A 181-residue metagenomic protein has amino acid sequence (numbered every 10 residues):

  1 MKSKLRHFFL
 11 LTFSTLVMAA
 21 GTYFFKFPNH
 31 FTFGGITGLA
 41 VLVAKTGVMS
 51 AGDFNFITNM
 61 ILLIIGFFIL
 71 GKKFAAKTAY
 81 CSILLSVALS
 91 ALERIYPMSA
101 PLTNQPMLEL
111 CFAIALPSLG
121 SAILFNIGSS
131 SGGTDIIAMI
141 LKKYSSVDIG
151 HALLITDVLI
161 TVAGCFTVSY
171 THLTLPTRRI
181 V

Functional and structural regions predicted by a protein language model:
A20, L42, I64-I65, V87 (+3 more regions): Alpha-helical transmembrane segments of multipass membrane proteins
F31-A40, I95-T103: Membrane-interface helix termini and inter-helical loops of multi-pass transporters
G38-K45, D135-K143: Short amphipathic alpha-helical coupling elements at transmembrane boundaries
T46-F56, M107-C111: Structural signature of hydrophobic alpha-helical transmembrane segments
L62-K73, I127, M139: C-terminal ends of transmembrane helices
T78, A100-S118, M139, K143-D148 (+2 more regions): Alpha-helical membrane-spanning segments of integral membrane proteins, especially the hydrophobic core of TM bundles
I83, V87-A91, I95, P106-I127 (+1 more regions): Mid-bilayer segments of alpha-helical transmembrane spans in multi-pass integral membrane proteins that mediate
H172-V181: Single conserved hydrophobic/aromatic residue that forms the stacking wall/gate of nucleotide- or nucleobase-binding
